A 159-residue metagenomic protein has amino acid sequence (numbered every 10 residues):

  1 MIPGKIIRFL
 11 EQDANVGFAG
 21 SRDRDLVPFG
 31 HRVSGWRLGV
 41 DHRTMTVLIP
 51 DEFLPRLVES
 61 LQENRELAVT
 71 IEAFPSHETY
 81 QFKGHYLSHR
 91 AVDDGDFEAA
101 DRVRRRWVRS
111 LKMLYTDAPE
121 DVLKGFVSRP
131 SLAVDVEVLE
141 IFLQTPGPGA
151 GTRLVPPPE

Functional and structural regions predicted by a protein language model:
M1-K5, P50-P55, E120: Charged, amphipathic alpha-helical segments
M1-V16: Short, basic/aromatic recognition patches
I7-R8, V58-E59, D121-F126: A generic local secondary-structure boundary/capping motif
Q12-A14, Q62, R129: Short, surface-exposed loop/turn motifs at beta-strand boundaries within globular domains
D13-P50, Y80: Short beta-strand segments
S21, I49, I71-A73, E137-E140: Short, structured patches in soluble enzyme cores that scaffold and shape functional sites
G35-S76: A short mixed-secondary-structure module that forms the rim of ligand-binding clefts
E78-E159: Charged, gly/pro-rich active-site loop segments
